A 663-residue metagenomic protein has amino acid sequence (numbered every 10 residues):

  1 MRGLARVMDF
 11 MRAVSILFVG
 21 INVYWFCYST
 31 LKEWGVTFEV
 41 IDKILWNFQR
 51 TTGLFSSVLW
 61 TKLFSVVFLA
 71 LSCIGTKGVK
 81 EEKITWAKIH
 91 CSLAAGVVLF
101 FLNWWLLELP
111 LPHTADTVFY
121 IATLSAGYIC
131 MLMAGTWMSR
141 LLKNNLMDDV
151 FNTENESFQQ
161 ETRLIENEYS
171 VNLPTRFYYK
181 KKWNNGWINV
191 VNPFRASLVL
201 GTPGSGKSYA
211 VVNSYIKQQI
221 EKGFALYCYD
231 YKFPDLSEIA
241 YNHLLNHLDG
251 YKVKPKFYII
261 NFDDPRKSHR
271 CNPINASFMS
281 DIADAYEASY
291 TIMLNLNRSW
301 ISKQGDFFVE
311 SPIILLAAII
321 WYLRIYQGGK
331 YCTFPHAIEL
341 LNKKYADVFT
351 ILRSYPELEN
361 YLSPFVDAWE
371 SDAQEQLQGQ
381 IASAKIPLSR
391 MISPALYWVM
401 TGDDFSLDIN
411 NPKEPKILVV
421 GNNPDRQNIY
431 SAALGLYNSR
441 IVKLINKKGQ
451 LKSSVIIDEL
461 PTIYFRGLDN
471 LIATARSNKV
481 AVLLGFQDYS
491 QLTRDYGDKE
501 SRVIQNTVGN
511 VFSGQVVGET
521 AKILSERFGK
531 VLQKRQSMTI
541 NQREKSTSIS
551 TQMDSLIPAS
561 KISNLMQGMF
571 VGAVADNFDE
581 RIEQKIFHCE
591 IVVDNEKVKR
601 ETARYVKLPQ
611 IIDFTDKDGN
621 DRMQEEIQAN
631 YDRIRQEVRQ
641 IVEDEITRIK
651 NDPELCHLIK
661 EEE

Functional and structural regions predicted by a protein language model:
M1-S205, Y209, S214, N541-Q542 (+1 more regions): Basic- and hydrophobic-enriched, low-structure N-terminal and domain-boundary segments that flank ATP-binding catalytic
N22, K32, V36, L142-M147 (+6 more regions): P-loop NTPase motor domains
K32, V67-L69, V98-L99, P412 (+2 more regions): Short alpha-helix boundary/capping motifs
A70-T76, G435, S439, N510 (+1 more regions): Hydrophobic alpha-helical segments involved in membrane association or supramolecular assembly
F177-W183, N297-F307, R535-Q552: Low-complexity, polar-biased intrinsically disordered regions enriched in Pro/Ser/Thr/Gly
I472-T474, N478-A575: Conserved ATP-driven motor cores of ASCE-family P-loop NTPases powering translocation/secretion/packaging/pilus
I586-C589: N-terminal charged/capping segments associated with class I S-adenosyl-L-methionine
